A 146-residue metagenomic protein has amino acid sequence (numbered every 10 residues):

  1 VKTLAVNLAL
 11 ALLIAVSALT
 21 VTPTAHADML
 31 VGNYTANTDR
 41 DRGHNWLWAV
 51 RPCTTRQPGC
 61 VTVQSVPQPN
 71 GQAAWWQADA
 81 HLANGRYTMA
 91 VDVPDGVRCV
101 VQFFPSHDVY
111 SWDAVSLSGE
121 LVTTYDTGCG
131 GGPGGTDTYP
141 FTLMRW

Functional and structural regions predicted by a protein language model:
V1, G128-G132: Generic secretory/membrane-interface signal
V1-A27: Secretory targeting and sorting signals
V16, H26-L30, L117-T123: A short linear-motif detector with a strong N-terminal bias
T22-T35, S111: N-terminal helix-cap/turn-to-beta initiation motif at the start of protein domains
D28-L30, A36-P105, G131-W146: Central antiparallel beta-sheet cores of small beta-barrel/beta-sandwich binding domains
P105-T127, D137: Internal, hydrophobic beta-strand segments that form the core of beta-sheet-rich folds
